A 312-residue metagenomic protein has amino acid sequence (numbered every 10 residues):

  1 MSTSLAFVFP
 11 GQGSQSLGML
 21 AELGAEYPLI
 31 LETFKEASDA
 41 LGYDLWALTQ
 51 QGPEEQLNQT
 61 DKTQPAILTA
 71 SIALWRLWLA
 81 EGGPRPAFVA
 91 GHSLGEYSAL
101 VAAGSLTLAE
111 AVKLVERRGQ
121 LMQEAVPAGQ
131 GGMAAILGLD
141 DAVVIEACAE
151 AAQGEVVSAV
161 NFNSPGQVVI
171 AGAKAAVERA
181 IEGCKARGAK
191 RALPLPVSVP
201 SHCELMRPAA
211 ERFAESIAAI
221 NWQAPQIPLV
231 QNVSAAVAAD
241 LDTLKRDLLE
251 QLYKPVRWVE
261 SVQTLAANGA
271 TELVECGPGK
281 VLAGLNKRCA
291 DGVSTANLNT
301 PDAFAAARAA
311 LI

Functional and structural regions predicted by a protein language model:
M1-V144, L195-P196, E272-D302: FabD-like malonyl-/acyl-CoA
Q12-S14, L41-Y43, A103-P255: Alpha/beta catalytic cores of group-transfer enzymes, especially the acyltransferase/condensing modules of polyketide
L74-W75, V144, F213, S261-L265: Generic hydrophobic alpha-helical segments
L79, K185, A266-G269: Non-catalytic positions within long, well-ordered alpha-helices that form the structural scaffold/packing of enzyme
I181, V230, L249, V262-A266 (+2 more regions): Generic hydrophobic alpha-helical scaffold/packing signal
Y253-A270: A short, acidic, amphipathic alpha-helical segment used as a generic capping/interface helix at domain edges
F304-A310: Short, charged, surface-exposed secondary-structure boundary motifs
